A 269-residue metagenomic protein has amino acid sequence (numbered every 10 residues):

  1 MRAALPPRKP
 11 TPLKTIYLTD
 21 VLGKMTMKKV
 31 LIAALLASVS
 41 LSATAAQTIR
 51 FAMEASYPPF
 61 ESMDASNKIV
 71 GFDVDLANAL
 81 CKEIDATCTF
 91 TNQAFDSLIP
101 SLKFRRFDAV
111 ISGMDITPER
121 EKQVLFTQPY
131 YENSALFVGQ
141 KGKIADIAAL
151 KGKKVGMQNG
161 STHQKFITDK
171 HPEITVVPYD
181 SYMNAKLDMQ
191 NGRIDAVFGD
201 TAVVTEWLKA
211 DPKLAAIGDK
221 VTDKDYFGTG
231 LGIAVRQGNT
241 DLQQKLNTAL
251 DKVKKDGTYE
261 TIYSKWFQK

Functional and structural regions predicted by a protein language model:
A46-G113, D256: Extracytoplasmic small-molecule ligand-binding "clamshell" domains of the periplasmic binding protein/Venus flytrap
A55, Y131-L136, L208-N247, K269: Periplasmic-binding protein-like
V74-D75, T89-P100, G142, V177-N191 (+1 more regions): Short helix-initiation/N-cap motifs at beta->coil->alpha
D75-E83, K153-K154, N159-T162, G228-K269: Extended ligand-binding regions for polar small-molecule ligands
D85-T87, K103-S112, K154, P172 (+2 more regions): Alpha-to-beta junction loops
M114-K122, F166-D169, D195-F227: A ligand-binding cleft/hinge motif common to bilobed small-molecule-binding domains
G139-V155: Flexible hinge/capping segments at coil-to-helix
F166-Y179, A215-V221, T248-K269: Ligand-binding clefts/hinges and TM-proximal coupling segments of bilobed small-molecule sensing domains
